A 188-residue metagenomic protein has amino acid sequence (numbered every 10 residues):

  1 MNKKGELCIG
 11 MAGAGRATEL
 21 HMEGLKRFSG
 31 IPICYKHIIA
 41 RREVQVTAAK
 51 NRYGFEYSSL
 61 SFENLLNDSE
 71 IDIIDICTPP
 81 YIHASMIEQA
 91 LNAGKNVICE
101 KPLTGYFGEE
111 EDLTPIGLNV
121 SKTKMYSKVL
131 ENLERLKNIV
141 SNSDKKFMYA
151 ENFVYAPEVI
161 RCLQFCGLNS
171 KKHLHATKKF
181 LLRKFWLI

Functional and structural regions predicted by a protein language model:
M1-Y53: N-terminal Rossmann-like dinucleotide-binding module
K36, E56, E70-D72, L174: Conserved acidic residues
A48-F55, L113, I139: Short, conserved SAM-binding/catalytic segment of Class I S-adenosyl-L-methionine-dependent methyltransferases
Y57-S69: Short acidic low-complexity segments
I73, A84-E151: Beta-strand-loop-alpha-helix segment that lines the small-molecule cofactor/substrate pocket of alpha/beta enzymes
C77-Y81: N-terminal glycine-rich "phosphate-gripper" loop used for MgATP/nucleotide binding and carboxylate activation
S141-I188: Predominantly a Rossmann-like dinucleotide-binding segment in NAD(P)-dependent oxidoreductases
